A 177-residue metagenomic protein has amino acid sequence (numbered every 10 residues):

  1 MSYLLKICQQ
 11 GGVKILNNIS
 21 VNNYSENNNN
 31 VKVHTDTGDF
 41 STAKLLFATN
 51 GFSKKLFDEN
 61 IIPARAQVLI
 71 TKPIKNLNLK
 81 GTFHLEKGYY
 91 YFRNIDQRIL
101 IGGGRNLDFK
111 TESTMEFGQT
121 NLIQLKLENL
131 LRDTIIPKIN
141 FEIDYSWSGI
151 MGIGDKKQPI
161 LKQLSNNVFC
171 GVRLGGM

Functional and structural regions predicted by a protein language model:
M1-A43, A48: Helical element adjacent to the flavin cofactor pocket in flavoenzyme catalytic cores
Y3, D133-M177: C-terminal catalytic lobe of FAD-dependent flavoproteins
V21-Y24, Y90-R93, L161: A structural signal for short hydrophobic beta-strand segments in well-ordered beta-sheet cores
N29-K32, N78-G81, N167: Short, hydrophobic/aromatic-rich segments at coil-to-beta transitions
G38-L79: Central helical "cap/lid" subdomain
I74-I101: Conserved FAD-binding catalytic core of PHBH/FMO-like flavoproteins
K75-N76, S113-S148: Flavin-binding catalytic cores
G104-T114: Amphipathic alpha-helix from the class-I
